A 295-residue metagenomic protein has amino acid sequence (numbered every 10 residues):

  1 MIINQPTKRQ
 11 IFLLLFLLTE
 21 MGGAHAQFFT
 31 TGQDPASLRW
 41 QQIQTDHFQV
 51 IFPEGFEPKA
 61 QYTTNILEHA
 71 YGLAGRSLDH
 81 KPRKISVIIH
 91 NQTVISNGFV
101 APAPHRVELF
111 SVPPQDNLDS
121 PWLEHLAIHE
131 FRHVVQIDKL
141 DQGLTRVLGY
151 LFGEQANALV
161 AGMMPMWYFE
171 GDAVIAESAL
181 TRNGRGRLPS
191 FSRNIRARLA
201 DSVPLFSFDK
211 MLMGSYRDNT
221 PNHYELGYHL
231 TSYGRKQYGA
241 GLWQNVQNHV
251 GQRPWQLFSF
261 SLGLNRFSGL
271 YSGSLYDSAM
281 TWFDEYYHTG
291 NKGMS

Functional and structural regions predicted by a protein language model:
M1-F12: Bacterial N-terminal signal peptides that target proteins for export
L13-L14, A24, L180: Cleavable N-terminal signal peptides
T19-G23: N-terminal signal peptide c-region/cleavage motif recognized by signal peptidases
A26-L159, P165: Juxtacatalytic substrate-recognition/specificity segment
T30-P35, P121-L126, V134, K139-S232 (+3 more regions): Acidic/His/Gly-enriched intrinsically disordered linker/tail segments that often contain short helix/coil "MoRF-like"
E54, W243-Q247: Short hydrophobic alpha-helical segments that form membrane-spanning helices or hydrophobic packing faces of helical
